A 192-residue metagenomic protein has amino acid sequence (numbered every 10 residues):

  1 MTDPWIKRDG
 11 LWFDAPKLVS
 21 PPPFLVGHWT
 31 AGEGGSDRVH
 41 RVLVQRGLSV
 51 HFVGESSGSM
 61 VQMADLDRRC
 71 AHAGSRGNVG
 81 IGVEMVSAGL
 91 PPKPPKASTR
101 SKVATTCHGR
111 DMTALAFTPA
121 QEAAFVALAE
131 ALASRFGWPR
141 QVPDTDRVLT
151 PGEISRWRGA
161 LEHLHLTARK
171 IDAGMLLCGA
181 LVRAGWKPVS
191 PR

Functional and structural regions predicted by a protein language model:
M1-G77: N-terminal catalytic cores of peptidoglycan-degrading enzymes
D3-K7, D14-L18, K93-R192: Basic/polar, cationic surfaces and motifs that engage anionic cell-wall and phosphate/carboxylate ligands
F24, G80-G82, G159-L161: Structural preference for beta-strand elements that scaffold enzyme active sites
E33, G89-P91, A168: Feature marks short, surface-exposed loop/turn motifs that line or immediately flank catalytic pockets and channel
V42-Q121: Peptidoglycan-targeting cell-wall enzymes and recognition modules
